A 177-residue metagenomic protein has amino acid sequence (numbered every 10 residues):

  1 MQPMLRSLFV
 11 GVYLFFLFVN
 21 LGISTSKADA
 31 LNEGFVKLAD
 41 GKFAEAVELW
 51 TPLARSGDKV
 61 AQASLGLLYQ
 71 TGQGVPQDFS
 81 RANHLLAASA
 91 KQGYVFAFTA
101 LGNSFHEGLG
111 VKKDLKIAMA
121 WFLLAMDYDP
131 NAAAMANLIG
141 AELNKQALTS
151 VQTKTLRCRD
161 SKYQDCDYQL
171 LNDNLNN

Functional and structural regions predicted by a protein language model:
G11-N20: Bacterial N-terminal signal peptides
I23-A44, E48-L49, N177: N-terminal leader/linker segments that initiate helical-solenoid repeat arrays
A30-K37, P52-L53, S64-T71, A100-E107 (+1 more regions): Hydrophobic face of amphipathic alpha-helices that form TPR/SEL1-like repeat modules and related alpha-solenoid
L31, A63, H84, T99 (+2 more regions): TPR/TPR-like alpha-solenoid signature
D40-E48, P76-L85, K112-A120: Structural signature of tandem alpha-helical TPR/SEL1-like repeats, specifically the intra-repeat loop/turn
K42, R55-K59, T71-Q73, D78 (+5 more regions): Short helix-capping/linker turns of helical repeat alpha-solenoids
A132-N177: Terminal, low-structured helical/coil segments at or just beyond the last alpha-helical repeat
